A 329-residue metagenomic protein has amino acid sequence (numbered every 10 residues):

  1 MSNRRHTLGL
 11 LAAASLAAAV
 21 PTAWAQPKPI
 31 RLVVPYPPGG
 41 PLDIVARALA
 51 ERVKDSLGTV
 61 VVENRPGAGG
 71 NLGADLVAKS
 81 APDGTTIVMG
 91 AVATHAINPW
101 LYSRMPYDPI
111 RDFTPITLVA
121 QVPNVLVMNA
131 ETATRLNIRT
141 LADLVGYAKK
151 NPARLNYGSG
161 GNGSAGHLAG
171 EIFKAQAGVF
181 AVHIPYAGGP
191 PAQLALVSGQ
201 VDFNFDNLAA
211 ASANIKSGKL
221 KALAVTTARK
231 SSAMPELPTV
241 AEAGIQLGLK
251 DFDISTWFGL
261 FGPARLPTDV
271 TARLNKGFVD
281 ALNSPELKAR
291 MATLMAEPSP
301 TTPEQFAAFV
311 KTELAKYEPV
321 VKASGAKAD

Functional and structural regions predicted by a protein language model:
M1-A13: N-terminal secretory signal peptides and thylakoid transit peptides that target proteins across membranes
W24-R111, R154, N162, V179-F203 (+3 more regions): N-terminal (or domain-start) structured segment
Q26-P29, K216, E236, T268-D329: An extracytoplasmic/periplasmic, membrane-proximal ligand-sensing/linker region
K79-G84, W100-P191, V240, I245 (+1 more regions): Hinge/capping helix and adjacent helix->loop/strand transition within the periplasmic-binding protein
T94-R104, H167, I172-Q176, S198 (+1 more regions): A ligand-binding cleft/hinge motif common to bilobed small-molecule-binding domains
